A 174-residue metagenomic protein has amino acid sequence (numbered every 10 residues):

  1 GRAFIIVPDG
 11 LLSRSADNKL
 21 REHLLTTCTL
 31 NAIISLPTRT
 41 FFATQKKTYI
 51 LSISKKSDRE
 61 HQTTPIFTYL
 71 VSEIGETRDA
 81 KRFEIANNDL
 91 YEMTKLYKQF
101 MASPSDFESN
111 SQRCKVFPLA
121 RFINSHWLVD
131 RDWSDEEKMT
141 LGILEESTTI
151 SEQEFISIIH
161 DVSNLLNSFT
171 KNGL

Functional and structural regions predicted by a protein language model:
G1-L174: A conserved structural/catalytic subdomain of Rossmann-like adenosyl-cofactor enzymes
